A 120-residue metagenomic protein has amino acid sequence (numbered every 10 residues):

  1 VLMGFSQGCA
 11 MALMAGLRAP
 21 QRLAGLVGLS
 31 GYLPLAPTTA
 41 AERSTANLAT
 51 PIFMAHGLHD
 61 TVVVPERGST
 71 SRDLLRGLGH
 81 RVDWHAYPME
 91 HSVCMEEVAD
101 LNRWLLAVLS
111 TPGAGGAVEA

Functional and structural regions predicted by a protein language model:
V1, V27, F53-A55, H85: Hydrophobic/aromatic beta-strand patches that form the interior of the parallel beta-sheet core in alpha/beta enzyme
V1-N47: Primarily recognizes the serine-hydrolase "nucleophile elbow" in alpha/beta-hydrolase and SGNH/GDSL folds
G8, V64-R67: Generic hydrophobic secondary-structure packing signal
L23, A49, G79-R81: A generic structural signal for alpha->beta connector loops
L35, L58-V63, H91-S92: Acidic catalytic loop of the alpha/beta-hydrolase fold
A41-T45, G57, G68-S71: Juxtamembrane loop segments immediately following a transmembrane helix
L48, F53-H56, D60: Short beta-strand/loop motif that positions the catalytic acidic residue of the alpha/beta-hydrolase fold
E66-A120: C-terminal catalytic histidine-bearing segment of alpha/beta-hydrolase fold enzymes
